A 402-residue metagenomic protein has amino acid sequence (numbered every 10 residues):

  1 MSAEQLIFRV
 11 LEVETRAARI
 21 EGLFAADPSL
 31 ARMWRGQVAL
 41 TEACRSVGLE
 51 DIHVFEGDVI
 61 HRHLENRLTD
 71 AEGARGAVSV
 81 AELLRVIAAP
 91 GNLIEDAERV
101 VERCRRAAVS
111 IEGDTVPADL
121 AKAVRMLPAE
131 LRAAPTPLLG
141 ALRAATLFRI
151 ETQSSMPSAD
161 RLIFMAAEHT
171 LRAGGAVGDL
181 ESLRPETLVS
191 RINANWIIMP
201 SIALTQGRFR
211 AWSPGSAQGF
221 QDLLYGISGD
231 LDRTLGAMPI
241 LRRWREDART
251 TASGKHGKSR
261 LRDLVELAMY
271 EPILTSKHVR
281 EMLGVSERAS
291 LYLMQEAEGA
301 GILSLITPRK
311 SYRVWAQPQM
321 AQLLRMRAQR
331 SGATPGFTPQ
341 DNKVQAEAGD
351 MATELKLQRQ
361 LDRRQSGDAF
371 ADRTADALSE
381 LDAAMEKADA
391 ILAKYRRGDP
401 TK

Functional and structural regions predicted by a protein language model:
M1-K402: FIC/Doc superfamily catalytic core
